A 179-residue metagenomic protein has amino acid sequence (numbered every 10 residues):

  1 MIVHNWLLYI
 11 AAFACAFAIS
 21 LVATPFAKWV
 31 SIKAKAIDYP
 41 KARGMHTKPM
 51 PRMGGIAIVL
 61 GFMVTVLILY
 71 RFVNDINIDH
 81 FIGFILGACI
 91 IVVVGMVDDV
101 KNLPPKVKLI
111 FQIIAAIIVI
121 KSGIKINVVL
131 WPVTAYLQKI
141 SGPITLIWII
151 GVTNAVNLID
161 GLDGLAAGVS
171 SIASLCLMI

Functional and structural regions predicted by a protein language model:
M1-I179: "…together with the soluble PPM/PP2C metallo-phosphatase catalytic core" -> "…together with the soluble PPM/PP2C
